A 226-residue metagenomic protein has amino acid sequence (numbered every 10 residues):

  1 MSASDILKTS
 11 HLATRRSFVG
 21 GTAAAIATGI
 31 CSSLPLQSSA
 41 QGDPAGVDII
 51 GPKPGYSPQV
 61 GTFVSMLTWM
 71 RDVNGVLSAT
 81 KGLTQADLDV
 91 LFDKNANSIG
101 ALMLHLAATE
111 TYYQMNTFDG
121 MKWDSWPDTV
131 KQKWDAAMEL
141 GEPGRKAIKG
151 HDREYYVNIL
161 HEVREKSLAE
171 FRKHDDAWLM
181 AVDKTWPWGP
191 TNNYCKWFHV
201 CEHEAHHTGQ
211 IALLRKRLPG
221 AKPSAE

Functional and structural regions predicted by a protein language model:
M1-A13: N-terminal secretory signal peptides
A13-A23, G42-G55, V64-L77, L88-E139 (+1 more regions): Short, contiguous alpha-helical
T22-I30: Sec-dependent signal peptide hydrophobic core
A27-T28, Q85, T111-M115, A169 (+2 more regions): A generic secondary-structure boundary signal that marks alpha-helix termini
L34-G42: Signal peptide processing junction and immediate N-terminal pro/mature segment of secreted/exported proteins
V60-M66, L88-V90, I148-Y155: Second-shell loop/turn segments in exported
K81-L88, K173: Extracellular-facing binding/remodeling surfaces
A136-A181, K196-V200: Acidic/histidine-rich alpha-helical segments that form the ligand environment of transition-metal centers
